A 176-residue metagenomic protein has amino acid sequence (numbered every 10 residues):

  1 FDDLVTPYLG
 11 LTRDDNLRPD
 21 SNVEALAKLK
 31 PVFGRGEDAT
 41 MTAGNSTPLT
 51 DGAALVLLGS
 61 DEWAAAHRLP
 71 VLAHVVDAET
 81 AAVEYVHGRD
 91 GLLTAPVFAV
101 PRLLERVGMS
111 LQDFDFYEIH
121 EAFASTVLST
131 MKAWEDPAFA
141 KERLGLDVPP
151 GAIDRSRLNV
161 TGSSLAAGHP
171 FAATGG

Functional and structural regions predicted by a protein language model:
F1-A66, K132-R157: N-terminal extracellular/periplasmic Venus flytrap/periplasmic-binding protein-like
T12-L17, Y85-P96, E121-K141, P150-G151 (+2 more regions): Short glycine/threonine-rich loop-to-helix capping motif typified by GTGT followed within a few residues by an Asp-Pro
D38-A54, A78-R106, I119-E121, A166-G176: Active-site pocket-shaping loop/turn-to-helix segments
L55-S60, A99-L103, V127-T130: Buried hydrophobic packing segments
A65-R68, P101-F116, V148-P150: Phosphate/pyrophosphate-binding loops at sites that engage ATP/ADP/AMP, CoA/4′-phosphopantetheine, polyphosphate
P70-V76: Short helix-loop-beta-strand segments that form the rim/entrance of peptidase-like active sites
